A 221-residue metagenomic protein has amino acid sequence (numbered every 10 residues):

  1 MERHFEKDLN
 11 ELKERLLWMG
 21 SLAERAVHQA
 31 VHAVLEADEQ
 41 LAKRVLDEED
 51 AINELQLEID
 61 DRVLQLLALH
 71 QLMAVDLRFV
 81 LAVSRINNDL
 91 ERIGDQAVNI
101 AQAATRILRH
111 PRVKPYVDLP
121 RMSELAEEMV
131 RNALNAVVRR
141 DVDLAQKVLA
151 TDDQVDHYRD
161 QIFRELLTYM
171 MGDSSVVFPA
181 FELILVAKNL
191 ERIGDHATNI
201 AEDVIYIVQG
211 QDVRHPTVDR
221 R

Functional and structural regions predicted by a protein language model:
M1-R221: Cytosolic, long alpha-helical scaffolding segments
